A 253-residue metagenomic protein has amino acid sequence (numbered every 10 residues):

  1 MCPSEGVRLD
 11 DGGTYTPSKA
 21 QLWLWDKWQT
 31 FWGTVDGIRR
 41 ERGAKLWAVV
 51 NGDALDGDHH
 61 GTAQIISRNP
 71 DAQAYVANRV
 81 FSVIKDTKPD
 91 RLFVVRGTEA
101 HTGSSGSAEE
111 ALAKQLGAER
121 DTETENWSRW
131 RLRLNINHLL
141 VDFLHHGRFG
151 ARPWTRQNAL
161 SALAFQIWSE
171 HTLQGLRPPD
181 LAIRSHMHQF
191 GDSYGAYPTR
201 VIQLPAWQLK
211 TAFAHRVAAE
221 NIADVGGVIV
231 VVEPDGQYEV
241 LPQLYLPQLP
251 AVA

Functional and structural regions predicted by a protein language model:
M1-A72: N-terminal active-site segment of His-dependent metallophosphoesterases
A20, W25, L55-E125: Active-site neighborhood of divalent metal-dependent phosphoester bond hydrolases
Q21-R39, W127-R129, S161-L173: A Trp-anchored, charged/polar loop motif used as the substrate-binding/catalytic surface of acyl/ester-handling
T34-L46, R79-F93, G175-P178, E233-D235: A structural motif corresponding to the C-terminal end of an alpha-helix and its immediate exit/capping segment
A48-V50, V94, D142, A182-I183: Residue-level marker for buried hydrophobic side chains located in beta-strands that build the well-ordered beta-sheet
G103-T155: An acidic, phosphate/nucleotide-engaging active-site surface
N137-P242: Conserved beta-sheet core of the metallophosphoesterase superfamily
L241-V252: Short, solvent-exposed aromatic-acidic interface loops
